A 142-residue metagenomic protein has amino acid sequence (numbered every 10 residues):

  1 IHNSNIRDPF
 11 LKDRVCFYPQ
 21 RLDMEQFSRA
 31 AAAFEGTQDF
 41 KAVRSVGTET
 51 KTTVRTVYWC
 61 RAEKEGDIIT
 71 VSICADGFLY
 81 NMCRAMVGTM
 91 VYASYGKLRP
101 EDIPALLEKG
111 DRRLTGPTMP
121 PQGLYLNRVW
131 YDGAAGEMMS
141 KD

Functional and structural regions predicted by a protein language model:
I1-D142: Structured-RNA-binding interfaces characteristic of tRNA pseudouridine synthases
